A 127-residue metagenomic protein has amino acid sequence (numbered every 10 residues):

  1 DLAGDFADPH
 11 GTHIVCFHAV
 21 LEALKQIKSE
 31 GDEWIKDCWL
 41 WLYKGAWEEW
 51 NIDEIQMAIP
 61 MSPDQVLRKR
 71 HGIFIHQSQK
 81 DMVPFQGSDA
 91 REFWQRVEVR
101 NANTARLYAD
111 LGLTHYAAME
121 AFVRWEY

Functional and structural regions predicted by a protein language model:
D1-Y127: Metal-dependent de-N-acetylase/amidase catalytic core
